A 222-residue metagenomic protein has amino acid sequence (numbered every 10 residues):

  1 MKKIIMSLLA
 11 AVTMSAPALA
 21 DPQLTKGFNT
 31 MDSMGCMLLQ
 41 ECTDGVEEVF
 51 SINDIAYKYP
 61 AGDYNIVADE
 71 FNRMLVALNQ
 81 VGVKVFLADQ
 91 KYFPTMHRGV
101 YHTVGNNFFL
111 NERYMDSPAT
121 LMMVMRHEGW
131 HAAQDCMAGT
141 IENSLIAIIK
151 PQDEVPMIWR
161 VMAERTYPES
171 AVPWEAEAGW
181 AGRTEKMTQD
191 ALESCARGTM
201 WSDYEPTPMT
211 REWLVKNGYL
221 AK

Functional and structural regions predicted by a protein language model:
M1-I4: Positively charged n-region of N-terminal signal peptides that target proteins for export
S7-S15: Bacterial N-terminal signal peptides
A16-A20: Sec/Tat signal peptide C-region and signal peptidase I cleavage site
D21-P22, D32-V104: Auxiliary, metal-adjacent structural segments of Zn-dependent hydrolase domains
D89-K91, E112-M115, C136-G139: A mature extracytoplasmic/lumenal domain signature
F108-M125: Short pre-active-site segment immediately N-terminal to the catalytic Zn-binding motif
G129-I146: Catalytic Zn2+-binding segment of zinc metalloproteases
L145-K222: Metalloprotease/metallohydrolase-associated module, dominated by Zn2+-dependent proteases
